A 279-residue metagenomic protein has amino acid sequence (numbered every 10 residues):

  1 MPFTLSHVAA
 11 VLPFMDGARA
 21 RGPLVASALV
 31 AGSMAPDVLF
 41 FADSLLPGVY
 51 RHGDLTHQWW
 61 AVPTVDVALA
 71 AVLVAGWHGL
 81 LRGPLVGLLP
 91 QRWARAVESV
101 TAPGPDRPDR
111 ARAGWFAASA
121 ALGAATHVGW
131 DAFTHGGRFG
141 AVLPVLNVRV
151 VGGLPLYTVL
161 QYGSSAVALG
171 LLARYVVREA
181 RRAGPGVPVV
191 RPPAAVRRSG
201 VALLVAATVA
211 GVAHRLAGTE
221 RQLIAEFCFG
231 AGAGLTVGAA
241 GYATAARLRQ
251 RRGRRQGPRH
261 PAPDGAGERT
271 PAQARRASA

Functional and structural regions predicted by a protein language model:
M1-A279: N-terminal membrane-targeting hydrophobic helices
